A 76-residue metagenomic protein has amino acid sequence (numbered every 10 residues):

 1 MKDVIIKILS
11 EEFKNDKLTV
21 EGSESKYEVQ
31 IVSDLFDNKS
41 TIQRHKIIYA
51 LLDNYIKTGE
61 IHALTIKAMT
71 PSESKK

Functional and structural regions predicted by a protein language model:
M1-K76: N-terminal, polar/charged subdomain of small-to-medium soluble alpha/beta proteins
